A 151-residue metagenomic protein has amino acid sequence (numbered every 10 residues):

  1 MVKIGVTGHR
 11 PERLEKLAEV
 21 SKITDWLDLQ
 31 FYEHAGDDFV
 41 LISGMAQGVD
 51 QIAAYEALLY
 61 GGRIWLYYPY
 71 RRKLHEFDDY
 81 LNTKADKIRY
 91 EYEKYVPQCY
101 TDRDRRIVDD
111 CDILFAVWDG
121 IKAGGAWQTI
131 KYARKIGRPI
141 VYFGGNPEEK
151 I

Functional and structural regions predicted by a protein language model:
M1-I151: Acidic/glycine-enriched connector segments
